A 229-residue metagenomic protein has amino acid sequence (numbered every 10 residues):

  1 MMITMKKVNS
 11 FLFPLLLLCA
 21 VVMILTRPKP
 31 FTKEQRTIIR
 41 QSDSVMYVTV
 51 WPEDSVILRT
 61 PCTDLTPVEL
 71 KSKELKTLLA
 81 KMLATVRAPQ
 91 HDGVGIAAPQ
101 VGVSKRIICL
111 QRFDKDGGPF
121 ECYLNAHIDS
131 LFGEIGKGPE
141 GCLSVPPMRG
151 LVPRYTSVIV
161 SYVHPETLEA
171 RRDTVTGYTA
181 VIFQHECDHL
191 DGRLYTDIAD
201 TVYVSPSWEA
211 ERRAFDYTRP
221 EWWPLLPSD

Functional and structural regions predicted by a protein language model:
M1-S10: Positively charged n-region of N-terminal signal peptides that target proteins for export
N9, P14-L16, A20-D229: Positively charged
